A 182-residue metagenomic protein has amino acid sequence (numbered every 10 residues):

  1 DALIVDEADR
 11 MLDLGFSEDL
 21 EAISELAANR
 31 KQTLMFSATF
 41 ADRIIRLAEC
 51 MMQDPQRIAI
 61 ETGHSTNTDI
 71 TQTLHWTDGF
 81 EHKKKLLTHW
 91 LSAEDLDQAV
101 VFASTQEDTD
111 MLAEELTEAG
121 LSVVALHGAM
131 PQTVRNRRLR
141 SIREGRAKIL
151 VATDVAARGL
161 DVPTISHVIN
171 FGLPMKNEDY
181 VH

Functional and structural regions predicted by a protein language model:
D1-H182: Conserved helicase RecA-like core
